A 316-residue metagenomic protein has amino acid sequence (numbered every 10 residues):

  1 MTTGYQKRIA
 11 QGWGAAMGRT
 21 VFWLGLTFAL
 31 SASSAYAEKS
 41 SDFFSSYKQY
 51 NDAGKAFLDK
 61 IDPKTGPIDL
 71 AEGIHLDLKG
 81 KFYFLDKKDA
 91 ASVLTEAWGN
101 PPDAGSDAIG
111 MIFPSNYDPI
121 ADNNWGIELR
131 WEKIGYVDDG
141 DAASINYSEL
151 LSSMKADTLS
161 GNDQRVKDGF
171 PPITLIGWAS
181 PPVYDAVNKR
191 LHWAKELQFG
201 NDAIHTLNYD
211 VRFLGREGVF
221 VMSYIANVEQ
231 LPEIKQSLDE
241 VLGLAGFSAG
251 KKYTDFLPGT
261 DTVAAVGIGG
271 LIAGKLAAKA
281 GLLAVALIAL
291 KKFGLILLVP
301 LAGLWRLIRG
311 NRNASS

Functional and structural regions predicted by a protein language model:
M1-G18: N-terminal secretory signal peptides that target proteins for export/translocation
A16-M17, F22, Y36: N-terminal non-cleavable signal-anchor helices
V21-S31: Bacterial N-terminal signal peptides
Y36-S316: N-terminal targeting sequences that direct proteins away from the cytosol to non-cytosolic compartments
